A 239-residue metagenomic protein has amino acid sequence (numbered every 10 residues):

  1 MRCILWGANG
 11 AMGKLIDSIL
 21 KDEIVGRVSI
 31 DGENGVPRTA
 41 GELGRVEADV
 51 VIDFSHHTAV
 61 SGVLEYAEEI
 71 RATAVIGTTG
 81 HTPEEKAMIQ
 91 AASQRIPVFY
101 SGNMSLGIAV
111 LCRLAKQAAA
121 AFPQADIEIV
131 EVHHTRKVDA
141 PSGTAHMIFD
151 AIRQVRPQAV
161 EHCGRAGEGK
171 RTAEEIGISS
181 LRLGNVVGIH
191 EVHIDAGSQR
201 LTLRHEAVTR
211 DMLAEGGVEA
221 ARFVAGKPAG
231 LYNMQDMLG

Functional and structural regions predicted by a protein language model:
R2, W6-R45, P123-G239: C-terminal substrate-binding/catalytic lobe of Rossmann-fold NAD(P)-dependent oxidoreductases
I4, T73-V75, F99: Structural detector of well-ordered beta-strand residues that form the stable sheet scaffold of enzyme domains
D17, V60-L64: Generic hydrophobic/aromatic pocket-lining and core-packing "Φ" positions
D22, A72, I96: Short glycine/serine/threonine/alanine-rich loop segments
I30-E33, T79-T82, N103-M104: Short, acidic/turn-prone active-site loops that include or flank metal/cofactor- and phosphate-binding residues
V51-I52: N-terminal Rossmann-like NAD(P) cofactor-binding module of classical short-chain dehydrogenase/reductase
S55-H56, T79, S180-R182: Short glycine-/small-residue-rich Rossmann-like dinucleotide-binding loops
V63-E65, G77-F99, A109, R113-Q117: Rossmann-fold NAD(P)-binding glycine/threonine-rich loop
